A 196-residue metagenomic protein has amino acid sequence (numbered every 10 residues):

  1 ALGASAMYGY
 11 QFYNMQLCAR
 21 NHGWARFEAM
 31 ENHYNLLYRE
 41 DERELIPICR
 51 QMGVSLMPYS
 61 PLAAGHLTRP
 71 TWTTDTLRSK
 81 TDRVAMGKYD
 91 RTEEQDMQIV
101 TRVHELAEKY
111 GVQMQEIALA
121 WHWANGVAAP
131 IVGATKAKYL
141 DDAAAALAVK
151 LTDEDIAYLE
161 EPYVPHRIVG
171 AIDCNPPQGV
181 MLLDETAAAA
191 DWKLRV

Functional and structural regions predicted by a protein language model:
A1-E44, Q51-S55, D184-E185: Glycine/proline-rich, positively charged, aromatic-decorated active-site loop/lid region on the catalytic face
L2, M30, C49, L56-Y59 (+4 more regions): Conserved, mostly hydrophobic/aromatic
Y8, V112-Q115, K136, T152: Helix N-cap / loop-to-helix initiation motif
Y8, Y34-Y38, S60-L67, W121 (+1 more regions): Glycine-rich beta-alpha junction loops
F12-Q16, I46, V100, L119 (+2 more regions): Generic structural signal for well-ordered alpha-helices, preferentially at hydrophobic/aromatic core positions
R39, Q51, D75, S79-E105 (+3 more regions): Terminal-tail/helix-coil boundary detector
D41-R78, Q113: Aromatic-lined glycan-binding groove of carbohydrate-active enzymes
A129-Y139: Glycine-rich phosphate-binding active-site loops on the catalytic face of alpha/beta enzymes
